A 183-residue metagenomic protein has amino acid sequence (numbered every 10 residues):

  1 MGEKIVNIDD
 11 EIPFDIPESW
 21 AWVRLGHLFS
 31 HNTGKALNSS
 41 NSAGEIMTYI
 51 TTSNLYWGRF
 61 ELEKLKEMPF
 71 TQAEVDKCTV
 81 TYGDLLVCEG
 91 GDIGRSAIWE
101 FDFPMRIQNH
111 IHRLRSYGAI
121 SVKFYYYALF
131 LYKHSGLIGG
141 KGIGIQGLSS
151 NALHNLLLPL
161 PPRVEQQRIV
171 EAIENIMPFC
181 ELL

Functional and structural regions predicted by a protein language model:
K4-E11, G26-S39, S53-Y82: Sequence-specific dsDNA recognition surfaces
V6-K35, R163-E171, N175-L183: Non-catalytic DNA-recognition/assembly elements of restriction-modification systems
F14-F29, R115-Y127, G140-Q146, N155-V164: Catalytic cores of nucleotide-enabled group-transfer and carboxylate-activating enzymes in metabolic and assembly-line
N38-I46, K64, G140-I143: Short coil/turn segments at secondary-structure boundaries
S39-S42, L148, L160-P161, R168: Replace "in large, NTP-powered and nucleic-acid-processing enzymes" with "in large, NTP-powered factors and other
T51-T52, M68-F130, G142, S149 (+1 more regions): A short beta-sheet element
L55-Y56, D92-I93, S135: Active-site/binding-pocket entry motifs
Y125, K133, Q166-I169: Interdomain signal-transducing alpha-helices
